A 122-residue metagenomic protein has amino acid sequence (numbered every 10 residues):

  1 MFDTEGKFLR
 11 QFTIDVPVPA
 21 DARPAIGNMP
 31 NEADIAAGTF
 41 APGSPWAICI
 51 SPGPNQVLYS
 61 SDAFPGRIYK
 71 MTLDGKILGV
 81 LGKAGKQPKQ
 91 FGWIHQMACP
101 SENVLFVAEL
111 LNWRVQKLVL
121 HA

Functional and structural regions predicted by a protein language model:
M1-A122: Eukaryotic scaffold repeat domains enriched in small/polar residues
